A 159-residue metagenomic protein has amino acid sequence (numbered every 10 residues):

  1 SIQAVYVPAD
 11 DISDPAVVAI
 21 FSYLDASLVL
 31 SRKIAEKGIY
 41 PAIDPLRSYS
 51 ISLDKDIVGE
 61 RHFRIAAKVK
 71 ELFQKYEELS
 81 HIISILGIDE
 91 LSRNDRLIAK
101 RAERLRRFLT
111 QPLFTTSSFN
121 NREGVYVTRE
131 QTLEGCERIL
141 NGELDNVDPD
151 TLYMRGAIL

Functional and structural regions predicted by a protein language model:
S1-L159: Conserved catalytic/coupling modules of large nucleotide/cofactor-utilizing molecular machines
